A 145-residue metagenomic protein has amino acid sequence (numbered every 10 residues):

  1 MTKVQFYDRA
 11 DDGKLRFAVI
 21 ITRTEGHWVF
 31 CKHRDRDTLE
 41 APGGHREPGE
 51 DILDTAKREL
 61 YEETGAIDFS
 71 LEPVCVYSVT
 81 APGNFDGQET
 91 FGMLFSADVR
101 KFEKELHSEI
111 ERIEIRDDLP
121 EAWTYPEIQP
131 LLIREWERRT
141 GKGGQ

Functional and structural regions predicted by a protein language model:
M1-V19: Acidic, metal-coordinating catalytic segment for phosphate/diphosphate chemistry, firing primarily on the Nudix
V4-A10, Y77-E89, R138-G141, Q145: Class I (Rossmann-like) S-adenosyl-L-methionine-dependent methyltransferase catalytic domain, capturing the SAM-binding
L15-F17, R23, R34-R36, A41 (+2 more regions): Short connector loops at helix/strand junctions that flank enzyme active sites, especially segments positioning acidic
T22-E25, A97-V99: Active-site beta-strand termini and strand-to-loop segments that position acidic
R23-E62: Conserved Nudix-box catalytic region and its N-terminal flanking loop in Nudix hydrolases and closely related
R46-S70, Y77-L131: Unchanged
Y125-Q145: …; additionally, a secondary subgroup of soluble metalloenzymes is captured
